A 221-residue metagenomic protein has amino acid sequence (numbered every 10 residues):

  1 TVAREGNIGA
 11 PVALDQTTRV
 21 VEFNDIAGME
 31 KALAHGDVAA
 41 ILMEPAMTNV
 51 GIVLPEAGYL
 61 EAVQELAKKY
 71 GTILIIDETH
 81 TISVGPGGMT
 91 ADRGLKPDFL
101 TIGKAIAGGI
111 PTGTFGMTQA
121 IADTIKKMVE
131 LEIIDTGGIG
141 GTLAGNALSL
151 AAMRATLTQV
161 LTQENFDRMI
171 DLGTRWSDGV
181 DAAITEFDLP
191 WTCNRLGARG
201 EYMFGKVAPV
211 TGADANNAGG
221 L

Functional and structural regions predicted by a protein language model:
T1-L221: Conserved N-terminal phosphate-binding loop of PLP-dependent enzymes in the Aspartate aminotransferase
